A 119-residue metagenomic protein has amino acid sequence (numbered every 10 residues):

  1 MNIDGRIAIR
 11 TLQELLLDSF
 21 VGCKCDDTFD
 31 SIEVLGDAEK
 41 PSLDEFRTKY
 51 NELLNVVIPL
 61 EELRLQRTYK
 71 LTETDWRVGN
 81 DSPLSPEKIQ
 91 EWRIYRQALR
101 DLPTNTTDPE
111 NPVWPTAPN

Functional and structural regions predicted by a protein language model:
M1-N119: A preference for well-ordered globular domain cores that mediate specific macromolecular interactions or catalysis
